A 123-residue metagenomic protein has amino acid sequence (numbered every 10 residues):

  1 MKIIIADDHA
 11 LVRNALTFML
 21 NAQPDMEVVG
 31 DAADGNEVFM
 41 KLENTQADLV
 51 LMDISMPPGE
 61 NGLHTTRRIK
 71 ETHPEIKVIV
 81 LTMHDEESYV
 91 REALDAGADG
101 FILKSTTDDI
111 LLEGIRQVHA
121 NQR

Functional and structural regions predicted by a protein language model:
D7, D53-I54, T82: Active-site residues of response regulator receiver
A10-G30: Two-component/phosphorelay signaling modules centered on CheY-like receiver
D31-L49: Acidic, metal-coordinating helix/loop segments flanking the phosphotransfer/catalytic sites of two-component signaling
D34-E37, P58-H64: Acidic catalytic/metal-coordinating carboxylates
M40-K41, L63-E75: Short amphipathic alpha-helix used as the core "switch/output" element in two-component signaling
S88, T106-H119, R123: C-terminal output helix
